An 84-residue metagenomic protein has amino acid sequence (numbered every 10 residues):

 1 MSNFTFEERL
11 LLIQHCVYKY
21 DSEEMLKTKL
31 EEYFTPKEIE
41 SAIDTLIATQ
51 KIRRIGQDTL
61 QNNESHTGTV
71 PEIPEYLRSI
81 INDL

Functional and structural regions predicted by a protein language model:
S2-E31, L84: Short amphipathic alpha-helical interface segments
L30-F34, G68: Short acidic, glycine/proline-enriched loop segments that cap or flank alpha-helices
Y33-A48: Short amphipathic alpha-helical interaction segments
I47-D58: A short, conserved structural fragment
D58-T67: Minor-groove-contacting beta-hairpin "wing" of winged helix-turn-helix DNA-binding domains
H66-L84: Short, amphipathic alpha-helical interaction segments positioned at domain boundaries
